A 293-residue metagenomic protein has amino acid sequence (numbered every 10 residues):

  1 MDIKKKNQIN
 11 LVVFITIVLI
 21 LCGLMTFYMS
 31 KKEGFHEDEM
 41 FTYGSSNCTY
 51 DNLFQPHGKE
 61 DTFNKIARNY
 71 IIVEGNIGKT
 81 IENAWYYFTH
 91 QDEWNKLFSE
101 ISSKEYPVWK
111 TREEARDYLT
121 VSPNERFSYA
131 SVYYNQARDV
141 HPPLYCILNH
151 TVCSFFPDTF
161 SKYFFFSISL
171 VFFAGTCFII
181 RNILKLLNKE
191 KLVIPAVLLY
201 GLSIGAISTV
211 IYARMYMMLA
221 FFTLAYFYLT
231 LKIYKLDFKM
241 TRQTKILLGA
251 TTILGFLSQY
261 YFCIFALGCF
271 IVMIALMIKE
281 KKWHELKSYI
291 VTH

Functional and structural regions predicted by a protein language model:
M1-T26, S30, K185: Start-transfer (signal-anchor) and selected internal transmembrane alpha helices of multi-pass inner/ER membrane
V13-L19, L247-T252, C269, K281-H293: Hydrophobic alpha-helical membrane-interfacial segments at the cytosolic entry of transmembrane helices
Y50-V140, F155-F156: Interfacial juxtamembrane loops and adjacent helix segments that form the catalytic/substrate-binding surfaces
R138-I147, F155-G175: Loop-to-helix entry region of an early transmembrane alpha helix in multi-pass inner-membrane enzymes
T151, I179, L198, L202 (+2 more regions): Specific aromatic-rich, kink-prone transmembrane helix
Y163, I180-L202, F221: Transmembrane-helix signature of polytopic, membrane-embedded enzymes that assemble or transfer cell-envelope glycans
I211-Y216: Short acidic/glycine- and proline-prone juxtamembrane loop motifs at membrane-interface regions of multi-pass membrane
R242-Y260: Membrane-interface alpha helices of multi-pass inner-membrane proteins
